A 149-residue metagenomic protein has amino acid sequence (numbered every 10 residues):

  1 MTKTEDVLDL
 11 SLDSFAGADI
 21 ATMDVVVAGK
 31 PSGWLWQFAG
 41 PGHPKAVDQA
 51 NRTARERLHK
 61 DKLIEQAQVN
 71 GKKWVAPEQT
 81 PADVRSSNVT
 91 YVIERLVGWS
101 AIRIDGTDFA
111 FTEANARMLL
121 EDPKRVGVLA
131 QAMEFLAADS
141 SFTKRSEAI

Functional and structural regions predicted by a protein language model:
M1-V69, D139-I149: Short, charged/polar N-terminal "headpieces" of proteins
S11, A46-A54, N88, V92 (+2 more regions): Generic structural signal of hydrophobic/aromatic residues within well-ordered alpha-helices of folded domains
S14, Q37, T90, R95-A101 (+1 more regions): Residue-level preference for alpha-helix termini and adjacent loops
W34, Q79, D83, L120-P123: Generic amphipathic alpha-helical segments used as scaffolds and interaction surfaces in large, multi-domain proteins
H59-G98, I102: Negatively charged, Asp/Glu-rich surface segments that serve as flexible interaction/assembly modules
G98-I149: C-terminal charged interaction modules
